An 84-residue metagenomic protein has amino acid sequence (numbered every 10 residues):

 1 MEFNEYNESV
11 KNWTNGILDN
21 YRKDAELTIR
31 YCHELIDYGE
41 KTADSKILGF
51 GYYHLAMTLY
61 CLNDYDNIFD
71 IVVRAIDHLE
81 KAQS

Functional and structural regions predicted by a protein language model:
N4-E8, T42, K46: Residue signature of alpha-solenoid helical repeat architecture, marking inter-repeat boundaries and helix-start
E5-N12, I29-Y31: Short alpha-helical hairpin
V10-K23, G49-D64: Tandem amphipathic alpha-helical repeat scaffolds
K23, A43, N63, A82-Q83: Short helix-adjacent coil turns
H33-E40, V73-S84: Amphipathic alpha-helical segments of tetratricopeptide repeats
